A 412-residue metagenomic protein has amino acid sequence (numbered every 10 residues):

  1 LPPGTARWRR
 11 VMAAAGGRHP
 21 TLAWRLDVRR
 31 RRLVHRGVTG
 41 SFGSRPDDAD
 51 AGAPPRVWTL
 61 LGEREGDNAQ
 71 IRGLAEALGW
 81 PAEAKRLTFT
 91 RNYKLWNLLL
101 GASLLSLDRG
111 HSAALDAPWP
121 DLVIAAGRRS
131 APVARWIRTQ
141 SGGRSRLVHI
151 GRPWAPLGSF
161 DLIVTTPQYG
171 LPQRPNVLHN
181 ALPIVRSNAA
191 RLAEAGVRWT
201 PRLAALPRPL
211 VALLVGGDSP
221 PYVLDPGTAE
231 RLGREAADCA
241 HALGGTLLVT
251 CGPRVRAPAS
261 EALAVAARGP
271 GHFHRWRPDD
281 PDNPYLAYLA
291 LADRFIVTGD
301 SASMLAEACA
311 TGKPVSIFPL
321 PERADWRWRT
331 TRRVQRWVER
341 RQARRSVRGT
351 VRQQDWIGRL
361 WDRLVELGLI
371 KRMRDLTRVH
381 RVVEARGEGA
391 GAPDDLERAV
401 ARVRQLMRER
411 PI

Functional and structural regions predicted by a protein language model:
T21, R30, V34-H35: Short, positively charged and aromatic/hydrophobic N-terminal segments
T59-L182, L305: Active-site and donor-binding regions of nucleotide-sugar-utilizing enzymes
E63-R64, L286-W328: A donor-sugar binding/catalytic signature common to diverse glycosyltransferases and related nucleotide-sugar
L157-D225, A392-V400: A nucleotide-sugar donor-handling region in carbohydrate enzymes
D218-C251, V255: Conserved catalytic-core segment of nucleotide-activated headgroup transferases in glycan assembly
G244-P281: Catalytic donor nucleotide-activated moiety binding site of glycosyltransferases and closely related
A324, R329-I412: C-terminal amphipathic helix plus adjacent low-complexity, charged tail appended to glycosyltransferase catalytic
